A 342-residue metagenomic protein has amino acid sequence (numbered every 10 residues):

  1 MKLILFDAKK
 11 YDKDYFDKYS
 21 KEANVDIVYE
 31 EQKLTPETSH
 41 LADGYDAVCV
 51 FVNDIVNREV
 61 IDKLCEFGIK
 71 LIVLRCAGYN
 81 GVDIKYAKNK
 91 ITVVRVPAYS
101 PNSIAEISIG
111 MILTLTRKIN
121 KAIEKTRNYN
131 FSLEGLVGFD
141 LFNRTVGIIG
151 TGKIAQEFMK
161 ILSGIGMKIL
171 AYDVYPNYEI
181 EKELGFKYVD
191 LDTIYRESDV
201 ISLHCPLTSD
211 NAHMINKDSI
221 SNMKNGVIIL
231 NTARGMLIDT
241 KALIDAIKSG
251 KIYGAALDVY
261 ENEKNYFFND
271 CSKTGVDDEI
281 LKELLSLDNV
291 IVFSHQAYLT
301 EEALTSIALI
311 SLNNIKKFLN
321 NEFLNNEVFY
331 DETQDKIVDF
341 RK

Functional and structural regions predicted by a protein language model:
M1-V94, N216: An N-terminal-biased, well-structured beta-alpha scaffold segment characteristic of Rossmann-like dinucleotide-binding
A8, T151-G152: Glycine-rich Rossmann-fold phosphate-binding loop(s) that bind the pyrophosphate of adenine dinucleotide cofactors
L41-D43, E66, L141, I194-S198 (+2 more regions): A short, aliphatic-rich alpha-helical micro-motif
E66-L71, N89-I91, M167, N225-V227 (+1 more regions): A short helix->loop->beta-strand "cap" motif at the edges of active sites that frequently abuts
I91-T145, E157-K160, G164: Phosphate-binding beta-alpha-beta segment of Rossmann-like dinucleotide-binding domains, i.e., the NAD(P)
R95-S103, K121-K125, G135, E261-K342: C-terminal helix-to-coil terminal segments
D173: Conserved acidic E/D residue at the C-terminus of a beta-strand in Rossmann-like folds
P176-I280: Rossmann-like adenosine-cofactor binding region
